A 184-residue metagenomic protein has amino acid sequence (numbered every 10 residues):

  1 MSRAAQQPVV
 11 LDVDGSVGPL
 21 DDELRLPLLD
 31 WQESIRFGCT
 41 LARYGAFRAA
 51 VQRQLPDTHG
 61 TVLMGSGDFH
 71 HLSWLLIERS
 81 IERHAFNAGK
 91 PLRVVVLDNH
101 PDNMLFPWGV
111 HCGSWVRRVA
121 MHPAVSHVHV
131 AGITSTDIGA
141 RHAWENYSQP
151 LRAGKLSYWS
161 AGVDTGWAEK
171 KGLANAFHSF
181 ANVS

Functional and structural regions predicted by a protein language model:
S2-S184: Conserved alpha-helical scaffold segments that buttress catalytic/binding sites
